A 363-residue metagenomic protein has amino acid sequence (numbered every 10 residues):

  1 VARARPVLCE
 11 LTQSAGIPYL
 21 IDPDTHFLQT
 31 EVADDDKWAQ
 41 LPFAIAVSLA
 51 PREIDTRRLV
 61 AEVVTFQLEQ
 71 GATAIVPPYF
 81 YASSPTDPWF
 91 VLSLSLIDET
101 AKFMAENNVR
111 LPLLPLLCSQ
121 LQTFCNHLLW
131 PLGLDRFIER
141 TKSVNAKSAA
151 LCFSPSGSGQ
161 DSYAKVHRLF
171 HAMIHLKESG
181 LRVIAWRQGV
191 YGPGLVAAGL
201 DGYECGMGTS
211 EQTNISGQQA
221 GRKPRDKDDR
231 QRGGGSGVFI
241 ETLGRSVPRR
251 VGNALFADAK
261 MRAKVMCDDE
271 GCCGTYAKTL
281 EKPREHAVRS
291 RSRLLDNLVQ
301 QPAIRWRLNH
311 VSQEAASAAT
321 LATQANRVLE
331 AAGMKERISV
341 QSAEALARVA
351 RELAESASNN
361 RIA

Functional and structural regions predicted by a protein language model:
V1-D135, A146-K147, F153-S158: Active-site beta->alpha loop and helix N-cap motifs at the rims of alpha/beta catalytic domains
V1-R3, A74-F80, W186-A220: Glycine-rich phosphate-binding active-site loops on the catalytic face of alpha/beta enzymes
T12-Q13, K177, V196: Anion (oxyanion) recognition and catalysis
G133-R168, A198, Q212-K227: Glycine/Thr-rich beta-alpha phosphate-binding loop at enzyme active sites
Y163-L181: Donor nucleotide-activated moiety binding/catalytic core segment of transferases that use nucleotide-activated donors
A197, S210-H286: C-terminal structured domains
R262-A363: C-terminal extensions of enzymes
